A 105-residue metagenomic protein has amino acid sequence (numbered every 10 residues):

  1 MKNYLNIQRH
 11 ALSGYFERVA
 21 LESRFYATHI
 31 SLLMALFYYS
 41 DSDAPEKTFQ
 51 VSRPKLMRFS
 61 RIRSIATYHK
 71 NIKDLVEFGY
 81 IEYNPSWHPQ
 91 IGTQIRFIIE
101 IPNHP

Functional and structural regions predicted by a protein language model:
M1-F59, E77, Q90, H104-P105: Short recognition helix of helix-turn-helix/winged-helix DNA-binding domains
R53, S64-I65: The DNA-contacting recognition helix of HTH DNA-binding domains and analogous helical DNA-recognition elements
A66-P105: Winged-helix/helix-turn-helix nucleic-acid-interaction surface
